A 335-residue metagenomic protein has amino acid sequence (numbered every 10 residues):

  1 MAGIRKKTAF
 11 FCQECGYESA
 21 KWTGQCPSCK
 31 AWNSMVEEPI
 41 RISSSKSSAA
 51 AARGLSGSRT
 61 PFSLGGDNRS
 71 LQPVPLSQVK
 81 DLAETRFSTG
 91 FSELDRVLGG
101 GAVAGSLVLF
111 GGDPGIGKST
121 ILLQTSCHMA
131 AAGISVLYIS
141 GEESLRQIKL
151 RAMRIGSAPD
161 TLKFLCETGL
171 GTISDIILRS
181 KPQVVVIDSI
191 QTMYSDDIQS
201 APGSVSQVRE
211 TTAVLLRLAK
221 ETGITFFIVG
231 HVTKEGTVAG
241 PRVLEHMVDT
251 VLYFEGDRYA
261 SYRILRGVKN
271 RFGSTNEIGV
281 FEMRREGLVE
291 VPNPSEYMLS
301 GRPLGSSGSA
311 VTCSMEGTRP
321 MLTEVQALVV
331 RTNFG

Functional and structural regions predicted by a protein language model:
K6-T8, W22: Short metal-coordination and nucleic-acid-contact micro-motifs, chiefly zinc-binding Cys/His arrays
C12-C15, C26-C29: Short cysteine-rich clusters marking metal-coordination/redox-active sites
P27-A31, M35, R41-L76, K80 (+3 more regions): Conserved P-loop NTPase
S56-I155, S174: The Walker A/P-loop phosphate-binding site
A83-E84, G111, P159-E167, S195-R209: Flexible beta-alpha connector loops of hexameric P-loop NTPases
F91, A152-R179: Short glycine-rich substrate-engagement loop in P-loop NTPases that contacts/grips substrate
S135, T161, K181-V184, T222-F227: Loop/turn-to-beta-strand initiation segments
S206-F227, H231, M247-R258: Substrate-engagement module of ASCE P-loop NTPases
